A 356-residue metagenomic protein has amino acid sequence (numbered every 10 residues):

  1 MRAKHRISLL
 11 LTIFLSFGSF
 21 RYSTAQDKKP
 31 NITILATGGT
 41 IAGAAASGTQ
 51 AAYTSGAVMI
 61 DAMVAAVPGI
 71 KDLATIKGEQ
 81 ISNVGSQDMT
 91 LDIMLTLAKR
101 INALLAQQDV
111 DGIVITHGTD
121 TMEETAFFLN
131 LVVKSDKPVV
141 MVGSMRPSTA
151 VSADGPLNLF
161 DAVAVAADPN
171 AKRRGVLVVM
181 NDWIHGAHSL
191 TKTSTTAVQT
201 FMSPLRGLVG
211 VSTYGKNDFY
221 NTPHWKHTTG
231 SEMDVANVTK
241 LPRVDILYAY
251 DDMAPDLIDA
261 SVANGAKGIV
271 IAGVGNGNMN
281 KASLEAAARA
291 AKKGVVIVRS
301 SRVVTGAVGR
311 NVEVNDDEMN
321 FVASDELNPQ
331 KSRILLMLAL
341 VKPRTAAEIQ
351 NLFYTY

Functional and structural regions predicted by a protein language model:
M1-L9: Bacterial N-terminal signal peptides that target proteins for export
S8-G18: Bacterial N-terminal signal peptides
F20-A25: Sec/Tat signal peptide C-region and signal peptidase I cleavage site
Q26-A103, E285: ATP/NTP phosphate-donor binding region
K28-K29, L35, M59, M63-I70 (+2 more regions): Accessory alpha-helical/coil subdomains and C-terminal extensions that flank or cap enzyme catalytic cores
I115-K137, M279-A288: Short Gly/Thr/Asp-enriched flexible loops that form oxyanion-binding sites at enzyme active sites
M141-T213: Internal gly/pro-rich beta-alpha loop/helix module that stabilizes soluble enzyme cofactors or their anionic handles
N276-Y356: C-terminal non-catalytic interaction/assembly regions of soluble proteins
